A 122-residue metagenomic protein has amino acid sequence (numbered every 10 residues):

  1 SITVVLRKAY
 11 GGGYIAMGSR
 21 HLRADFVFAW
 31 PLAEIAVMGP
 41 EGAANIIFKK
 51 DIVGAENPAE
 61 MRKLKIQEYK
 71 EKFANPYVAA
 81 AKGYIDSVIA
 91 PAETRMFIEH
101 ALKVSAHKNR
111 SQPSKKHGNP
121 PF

Functional and structural regions predicted by a protein language model:
S1-F122: Ligand-binding clefts of soluble mixed alpha/beta catalytic domains
